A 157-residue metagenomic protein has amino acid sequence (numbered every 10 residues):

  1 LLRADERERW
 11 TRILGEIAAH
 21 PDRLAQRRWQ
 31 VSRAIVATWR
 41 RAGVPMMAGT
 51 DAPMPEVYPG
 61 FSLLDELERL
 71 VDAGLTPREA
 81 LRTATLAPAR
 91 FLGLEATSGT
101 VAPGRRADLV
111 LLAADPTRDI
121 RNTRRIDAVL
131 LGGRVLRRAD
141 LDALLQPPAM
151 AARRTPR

Functional and structural regions predicted by a protein language model:
L1-A73, A139, Q146-P148, R153-R157: Active-site neighborhoods of metal-dependent hydrolases
Y58, T76-L81, R90-I126: Acidic, glycine-enriched loop/beta-strand segments at the rims of small-molecule binding/catalytic pockets
A84-T85: Alpha-helical transmembrane segments of multi-pass membrane proteins
R121, A139-L141: Short, charged, surface-exposed secondary-structure boundary motifs
V129: Short aromatic-centered micro-motifs
